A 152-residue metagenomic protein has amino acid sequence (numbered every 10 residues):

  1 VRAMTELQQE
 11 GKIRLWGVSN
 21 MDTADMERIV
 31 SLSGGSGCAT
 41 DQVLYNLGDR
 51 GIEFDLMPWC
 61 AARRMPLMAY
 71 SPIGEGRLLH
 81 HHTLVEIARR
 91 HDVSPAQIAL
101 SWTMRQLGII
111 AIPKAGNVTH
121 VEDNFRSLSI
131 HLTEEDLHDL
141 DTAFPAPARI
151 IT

Functional and structural regions predicted by a protein language model:
V1-T152: Beta/alpha (TIM)-barrel catalytic core signal, keyed to glycine-rich beta->alpha loops juxtaposed to Asp/Glu that bind
